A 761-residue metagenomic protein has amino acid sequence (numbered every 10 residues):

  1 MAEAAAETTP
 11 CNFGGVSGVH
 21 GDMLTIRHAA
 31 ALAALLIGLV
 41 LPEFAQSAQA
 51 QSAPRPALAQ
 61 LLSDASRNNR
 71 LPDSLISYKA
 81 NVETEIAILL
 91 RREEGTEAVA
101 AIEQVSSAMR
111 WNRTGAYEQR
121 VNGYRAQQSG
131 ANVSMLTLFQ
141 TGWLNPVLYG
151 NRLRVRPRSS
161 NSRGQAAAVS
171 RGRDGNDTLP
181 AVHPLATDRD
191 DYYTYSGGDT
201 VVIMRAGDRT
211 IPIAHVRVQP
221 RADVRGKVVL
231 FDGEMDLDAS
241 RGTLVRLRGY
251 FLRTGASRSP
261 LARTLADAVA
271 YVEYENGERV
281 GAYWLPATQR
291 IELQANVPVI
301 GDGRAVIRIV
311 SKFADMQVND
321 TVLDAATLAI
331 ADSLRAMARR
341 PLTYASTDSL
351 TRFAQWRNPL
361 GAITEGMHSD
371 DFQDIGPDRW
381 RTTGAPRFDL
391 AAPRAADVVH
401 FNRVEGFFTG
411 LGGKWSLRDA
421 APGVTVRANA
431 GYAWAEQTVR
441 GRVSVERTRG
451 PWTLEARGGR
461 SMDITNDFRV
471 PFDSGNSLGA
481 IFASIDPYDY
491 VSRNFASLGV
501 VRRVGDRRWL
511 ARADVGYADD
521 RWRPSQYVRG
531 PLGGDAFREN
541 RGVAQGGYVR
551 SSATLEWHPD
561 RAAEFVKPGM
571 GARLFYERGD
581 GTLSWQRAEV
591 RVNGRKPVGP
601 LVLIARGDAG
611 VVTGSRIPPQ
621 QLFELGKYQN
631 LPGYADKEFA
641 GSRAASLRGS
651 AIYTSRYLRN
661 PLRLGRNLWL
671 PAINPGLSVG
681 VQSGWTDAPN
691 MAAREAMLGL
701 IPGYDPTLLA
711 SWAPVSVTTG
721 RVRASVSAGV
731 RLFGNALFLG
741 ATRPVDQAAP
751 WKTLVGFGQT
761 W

Functional and structural regions predicted by a protein language model:
Q51-F231, F251-S259, L293-P393, D397-H400 (+2 more regions): Structured extracytoplasmic
L62-D64, D190, N319-Y432, G458 (+10 more regions): Outer-membrane beta-barrel initiation region
I76-Y78, F407-T409, A420-V426, V439 (+11 more regions): Outer-envelope beta-barrel architecture signal
E83-A87, E292, S416, N429-A435 (+12 more regions): Outer-membrane beta-barrel pore domains and translocons
W143-V155, S159-G164, A168-R173, D378-T382 (+5 more regions): C-terminal outer-membrane beta-barrel translocator/porin domains of Gram-negative envelope proteins and their
Q219, L390-F401, G412, L417 (+9 more regions): Transmembrane beta-strand segments that form the barrel wall of outer-membrane beta-barrel proteins
G226-K227, V398-T409, R418-P422, A428-G441 (+9 more regions): Solvent-exposed loop/turn segments connecting transmembrane beta-strands in outer-membrane beta-barrel proteins
A553-L555, A728, L732-G734, P750-W761: Outer-membrane beta-barrel "beta-signal"
